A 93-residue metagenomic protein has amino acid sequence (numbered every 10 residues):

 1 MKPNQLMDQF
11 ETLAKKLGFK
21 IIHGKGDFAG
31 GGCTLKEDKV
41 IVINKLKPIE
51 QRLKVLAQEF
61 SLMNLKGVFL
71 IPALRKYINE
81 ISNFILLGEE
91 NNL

Functional and structural regions predicted by a protein language model:
M1-A29, N91-L93: Auxiliary, metal-adjacent structural segments of Zn-dependent hydrolase domains
K25-E50: Active-site scaffold of zinc-dependent metalloenzymes
R52-S61: Short alpha-helix carrying the canonical HExxH Zn2+-binding catalytic motif
S61-A73: Catalytic Zn2+-binding segment of zinc metalloproteases
R75-L93: Post-HExxH zinc-binding segment in Zn-dependent metallohydrolases
